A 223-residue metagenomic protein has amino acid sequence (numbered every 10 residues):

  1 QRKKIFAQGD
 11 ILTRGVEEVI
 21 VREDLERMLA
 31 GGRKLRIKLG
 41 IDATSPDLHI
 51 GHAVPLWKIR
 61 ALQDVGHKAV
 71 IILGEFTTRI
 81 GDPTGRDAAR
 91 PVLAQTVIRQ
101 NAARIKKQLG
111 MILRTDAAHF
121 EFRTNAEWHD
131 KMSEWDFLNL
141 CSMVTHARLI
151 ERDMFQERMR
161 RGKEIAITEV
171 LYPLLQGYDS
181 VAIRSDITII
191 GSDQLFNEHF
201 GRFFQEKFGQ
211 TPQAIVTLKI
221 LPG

Functional and structural regions predicted by a protein language model:
Q1-A43, P212, V216: Non-catalytic terminal extensions that flank enzyme cores
R14-E17, D47-L48, R160: Short, flexible loop segments at the rims of nucleotide/cofactor-binding pockets, characterized by
E18-V19, H52, E164: A conditional alpha-helix N-cap/helix-loop micro-motif detector
R22-D82, I189-L195, G201: N-terminal catalytic cores of NTP/NDP-binding nucleotidyl/phosphoryl-transfer enzymes
P55, A88-R90, L140: A glycine- and small-aliphatic-rich helix-loop capping segment at beta-alpha/alpha-beta transitions that lines
V70, F76, A103-F120, T124-G223: Alpha-helical recognition segments enriched in aromatics with Gly/Pro capping that present substrate-recognition
I80-G85, S133-W135: Short, conserved acidic/polar surface loops in the N-terminal third of protein domains
P83-R99: A charged helix-plus-loop insertion that forms the helical arch/lid used to bind and gate nucleic-acid substrates
